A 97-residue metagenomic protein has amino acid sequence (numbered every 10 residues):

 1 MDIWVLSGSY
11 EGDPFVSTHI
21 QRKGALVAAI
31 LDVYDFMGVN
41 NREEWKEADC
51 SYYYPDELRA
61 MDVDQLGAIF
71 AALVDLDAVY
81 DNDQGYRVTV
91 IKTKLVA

Functional and structural regions predicted by a protein language model:
M1-F15: Short aromatic-glycine-(Arg/Gly/Cys) micro-motifs in beta-strand/loop hairpins
W4-L6, A25, V88-V90: Hydrophobic beta-strand residues in large extracellular and virion-surface proteins
G8-E11, I20-E43: A short, charged, amphipathic alpha-helix used as a generic interaction element across diverse proteins
Y34-A97: Short, mixed-charge low-complexity intrinsically disordered segments
